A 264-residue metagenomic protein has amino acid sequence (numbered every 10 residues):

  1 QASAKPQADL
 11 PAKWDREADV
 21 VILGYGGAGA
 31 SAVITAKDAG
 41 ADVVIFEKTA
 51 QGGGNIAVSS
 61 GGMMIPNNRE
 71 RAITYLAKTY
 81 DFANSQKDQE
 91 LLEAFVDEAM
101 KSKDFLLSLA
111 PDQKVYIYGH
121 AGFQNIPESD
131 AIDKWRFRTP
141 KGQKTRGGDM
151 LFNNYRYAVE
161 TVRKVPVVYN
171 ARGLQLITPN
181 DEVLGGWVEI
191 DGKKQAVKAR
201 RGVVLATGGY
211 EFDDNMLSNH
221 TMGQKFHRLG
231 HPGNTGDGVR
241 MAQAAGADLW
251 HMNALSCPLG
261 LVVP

Functional and structural regions predicted by a protein language model:
P11-A28, V44: Beta1/beta-strand and adjacent pyrophosphate-binding region of the FAD-binding site in flavoprotein oxidoreductases
V33, K37: Gly/Ala-rich phosphate-binding loop of Rossmann-like dinucleotide-binding domains, activating on the conserved
D38-V58: Glycine-rich FAD pyrophosphate-binding loop
M64-F95: Glycine-rich active-site loop/strand segments that organize a redox cofactor
Q86-Q89, S108-G122, D248-H251, L255: A short alpha-helix-loop-beta-strand transition element characteristic of N-terminal alpha/beta dinucleotide-binding
D97-K194, D214-N215, V262: Conserved redox-cofactor binding core of oxidoreductases
D191-K193, K198-V263: Glycine-rich loop(s) and the adjacent beta-strand/alpha-helix scaffold that form part
